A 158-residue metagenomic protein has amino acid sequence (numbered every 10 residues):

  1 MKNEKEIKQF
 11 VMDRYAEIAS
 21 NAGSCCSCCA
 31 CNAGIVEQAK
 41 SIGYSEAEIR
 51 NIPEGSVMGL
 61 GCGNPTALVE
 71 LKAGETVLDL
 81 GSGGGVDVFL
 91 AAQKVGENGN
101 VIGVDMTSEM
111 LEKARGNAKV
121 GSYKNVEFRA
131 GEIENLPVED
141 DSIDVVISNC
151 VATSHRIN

Functional and structural regions predicted by a protein language model:
M1-Q38: N-terminal auxiliary segments of SAM/dcSAM-dependent transferases
G34-T76, D87-K94: Conserved alpha-helix/loop element of class I SAM-dependent methyltransferases that forms part of the SAM/SAH-binding
A73, E134-V145: A short acidic, Gly/Pro-enriched loop at the edge of an enzyme's catalytic core that lines a small-molecule cofactor
N100-D105: Conserved SAM-binding motif I beta-strand of class I
T107-E109: Conserved SAM/SAH-binding beta-strand->alpha-helix loop
A114-R115: Conserved SAM-binding loop
G121-E134: Conserved SAM-binding strand-loop segment of SAM-dependent methyltransferases
D144-N158: A short SAM/SAH-binding and catalytic strip from SAM-dependent methyltransferases
